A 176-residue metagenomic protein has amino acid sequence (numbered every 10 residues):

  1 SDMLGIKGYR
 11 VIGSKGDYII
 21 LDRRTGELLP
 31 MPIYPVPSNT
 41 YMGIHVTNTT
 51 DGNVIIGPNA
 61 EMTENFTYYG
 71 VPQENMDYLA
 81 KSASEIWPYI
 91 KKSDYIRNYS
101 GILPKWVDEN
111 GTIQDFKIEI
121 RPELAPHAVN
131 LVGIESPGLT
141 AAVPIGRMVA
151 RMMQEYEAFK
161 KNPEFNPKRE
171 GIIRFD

Functional and structural regions predicted by a protein language model:
S1-G57, E61-G70: Flavin-dependent oxidoreductases
Y41-G43, T50-D51, M62, F66-G171: C-terminal catalytic lobe of FAD-dependent flavoproteins
F175-D176: C-terminal accessory/binding modules appended to enzymatic or scaffolding proteins
